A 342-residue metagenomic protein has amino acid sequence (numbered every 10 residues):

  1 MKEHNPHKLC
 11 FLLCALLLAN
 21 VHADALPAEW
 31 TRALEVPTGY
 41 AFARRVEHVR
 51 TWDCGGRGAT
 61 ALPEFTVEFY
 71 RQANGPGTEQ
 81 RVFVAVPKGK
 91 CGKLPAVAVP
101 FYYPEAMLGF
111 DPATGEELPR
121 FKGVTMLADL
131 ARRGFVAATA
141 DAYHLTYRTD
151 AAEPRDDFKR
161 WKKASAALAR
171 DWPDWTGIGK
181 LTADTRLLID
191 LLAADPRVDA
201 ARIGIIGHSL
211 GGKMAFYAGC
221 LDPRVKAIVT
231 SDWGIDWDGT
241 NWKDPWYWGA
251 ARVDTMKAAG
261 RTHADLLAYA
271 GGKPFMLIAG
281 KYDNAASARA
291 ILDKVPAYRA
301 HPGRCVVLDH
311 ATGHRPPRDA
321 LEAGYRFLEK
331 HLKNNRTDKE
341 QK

Functional and structural regions predicted by a protein language model:
K2-F11: Bacterial N-terminal signal peptides that target proteins for export
C10-N20: Bacterial N-terminal signal peptides
A43-G89: N-terminal cap/lid segment of alpha/beta-hydrolase-fold proteins
G77-Q80, K88-A96, Y103-A106: Proline/glycine-enriched tight loop/beta-turn segments at coil->beta junctions that connect or precede beta-strands
P100-R186, G239-K243: Cap/lid segment of the alpha/beta-hydrolase catalytic domain
R186-A258: Primarily recognizes the serine-hydrolase "nucleophile elbow" in alpha/beta-hydrolase and SGNH/GDSL folds
G239-P296: The feature captures the conserved acid-bearing segment of alpha/beta-hydrolase catalytic domains
A300-K342: C-terminal catalytic histidine-bearing segment of alpha/beta-hydrolase fold enzymes
